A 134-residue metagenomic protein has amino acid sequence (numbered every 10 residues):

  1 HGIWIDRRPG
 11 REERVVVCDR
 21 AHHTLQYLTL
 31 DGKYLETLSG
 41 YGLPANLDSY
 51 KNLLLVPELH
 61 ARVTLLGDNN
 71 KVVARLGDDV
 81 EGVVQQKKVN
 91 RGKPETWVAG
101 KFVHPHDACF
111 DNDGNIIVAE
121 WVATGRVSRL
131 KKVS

Functional and structural regions predicted by a protein language model:
H1-S134: Eukaryotic scaffold repeat domains enriched in small/polar residues
